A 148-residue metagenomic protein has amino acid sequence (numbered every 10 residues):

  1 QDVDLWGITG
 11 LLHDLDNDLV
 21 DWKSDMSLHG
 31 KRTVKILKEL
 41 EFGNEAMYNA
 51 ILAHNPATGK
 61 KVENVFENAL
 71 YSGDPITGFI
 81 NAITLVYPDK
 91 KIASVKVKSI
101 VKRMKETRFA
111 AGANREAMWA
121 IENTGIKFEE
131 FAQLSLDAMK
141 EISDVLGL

Functional and structural regions predicted by a protein language model:
Q1-T107: Divalent metal-dependent catalytic cores for phosphoryl transfer on phosphate-bearing substrates
K35-E39, Q133, D137, D144: Replace "anionic and nucleotidyl ligands
Y71-S72, I80-N81, I126, F131 (+1 more regions): Long, compositionally biased
S99, K105-F131, M139, L146: C-terminal binding/interaction regions
